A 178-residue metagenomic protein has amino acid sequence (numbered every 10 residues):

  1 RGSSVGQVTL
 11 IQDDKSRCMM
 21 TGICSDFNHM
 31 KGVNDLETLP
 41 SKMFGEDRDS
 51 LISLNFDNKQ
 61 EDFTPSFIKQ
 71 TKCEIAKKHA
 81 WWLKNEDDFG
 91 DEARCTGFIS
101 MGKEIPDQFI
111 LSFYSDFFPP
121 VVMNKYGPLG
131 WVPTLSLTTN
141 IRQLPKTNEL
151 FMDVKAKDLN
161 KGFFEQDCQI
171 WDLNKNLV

Functional and structural regions predicted by a protein language model:
R1-V178: Terminal targeting signals and extreme-terminal segments of soluble enzymes
